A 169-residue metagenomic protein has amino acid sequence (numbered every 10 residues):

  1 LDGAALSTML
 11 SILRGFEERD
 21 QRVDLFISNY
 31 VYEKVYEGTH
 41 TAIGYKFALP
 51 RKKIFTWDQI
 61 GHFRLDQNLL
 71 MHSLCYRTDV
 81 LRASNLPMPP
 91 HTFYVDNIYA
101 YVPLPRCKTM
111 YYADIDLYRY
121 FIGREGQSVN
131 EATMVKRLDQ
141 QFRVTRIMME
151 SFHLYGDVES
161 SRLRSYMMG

Functional and structural regions predicted by a protein language model:
L1-A113, Y118-K136: Donor-binding/catalytic cores of nucleotide-activated saccharide and glycerol-phosphate transferases/polymerases
F121-G169: C-terminal subregions of glycosyltransferases and related glycan-biosynthesis enzymes
